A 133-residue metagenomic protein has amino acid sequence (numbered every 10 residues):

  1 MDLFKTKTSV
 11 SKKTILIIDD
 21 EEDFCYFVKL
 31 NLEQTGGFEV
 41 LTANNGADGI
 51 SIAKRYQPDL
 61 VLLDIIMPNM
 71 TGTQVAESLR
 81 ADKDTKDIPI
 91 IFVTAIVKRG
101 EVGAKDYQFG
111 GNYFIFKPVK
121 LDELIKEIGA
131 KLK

Functional and structural regions predicted by a protein language model:
M1-T14, D122-K133: Non-catalytic signal-transmission and effector/linker regions of two-component phosphorelay proteins
E22-L41: Two-component/phosphorelay signaling modules centered on CheY-like receiver
T42-S51, G72: Helix N-cap/capping motif at the beta->alpha junctions
S51, T73-K86: Short amphipathic alpha-helix used as the core "switch/output" element in two-component signaling
Y56-L62: Active-site beta3 strand of CheY-like receiver
M67: Receiver (REC) domain active-site loop signature in two-component systems and cognate sites in sensor histidine kinases
Q74, V97-I115, D122-G129: Alpha4 helix (beta4-alpha4-beta5 surface) of REC/receiver domains from two-component response regulators
V93-T94: Hydrophobic/aromatic residues positioned on beta-strands within the core alpha/beta folds
